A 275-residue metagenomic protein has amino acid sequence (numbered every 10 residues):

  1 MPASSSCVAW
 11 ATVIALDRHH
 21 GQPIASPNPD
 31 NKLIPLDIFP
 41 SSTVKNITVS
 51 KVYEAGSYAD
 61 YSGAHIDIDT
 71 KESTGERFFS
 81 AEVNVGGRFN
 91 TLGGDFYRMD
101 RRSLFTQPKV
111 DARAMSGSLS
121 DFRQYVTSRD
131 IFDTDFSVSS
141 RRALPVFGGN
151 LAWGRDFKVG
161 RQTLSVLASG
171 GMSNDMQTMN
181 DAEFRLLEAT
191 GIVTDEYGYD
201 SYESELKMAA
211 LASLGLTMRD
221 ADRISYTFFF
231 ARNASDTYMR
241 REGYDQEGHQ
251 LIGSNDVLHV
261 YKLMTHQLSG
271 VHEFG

Functional and structural regions predicted by a protein language model:
M1-P23, N46, K51, A64-K71: Extracytoplasmic beta-strand/coil segments of soluble accessory domains associated with Gram-negative outer-membrane
S5-C7, P23-K51, Y97-M99: Short acidic/polar hinge/loop motifs at secondary-structure boundaries that mediate gating or recognition
S6, P35, T48, H65-D67 (+3 more regions): Outer-membrane beta-barrel architecture
A15, T43, G75-F79, G160-V166 (+2 more regions): Outer-envelope beta-barrel architecture signal
N28, V44-N46, Y125-T134, L186-E196 (+1 more regions): Flexible, solvent-exposed coil segments and beta strand-coil junctions, predominantly the extracellular/periplasmic
I38-A81: A beta-strand signature from Gram-negative outer-membrane beta-barrel systems, especially the internal plug domain
T91-R142: Flexible glycine-rich, low-complexity coil/linker segments exposed to the extracellular/periplasmic environment
D130-M239, Y261-H266: Transmembrane beta-barrel wall of Gram-negative outer-membrane proteins
